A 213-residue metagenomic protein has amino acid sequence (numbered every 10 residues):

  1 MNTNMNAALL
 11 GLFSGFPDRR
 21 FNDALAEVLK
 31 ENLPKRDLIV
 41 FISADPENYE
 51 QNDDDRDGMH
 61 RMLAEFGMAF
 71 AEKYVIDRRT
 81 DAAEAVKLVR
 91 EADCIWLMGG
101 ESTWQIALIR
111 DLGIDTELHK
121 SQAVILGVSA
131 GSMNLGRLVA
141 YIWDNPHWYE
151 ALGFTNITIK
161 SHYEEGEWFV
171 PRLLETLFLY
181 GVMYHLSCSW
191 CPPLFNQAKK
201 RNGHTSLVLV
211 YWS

Functional and structural regions predicted by a protein language model:
N2-P34, A44-D57, M62, A140 (+1 more regions): C-terminal and late-domain segments of enzyme folds
N4, P34-I39, A92, Q122: A general structural motif
A24, V28, E84-L88, G113-E117: A short acidic, amphipathic alpha-helical/loop segment
V40-S43, W96-G99, K160: Short beta-strands and strand-loop turn motifs
F41, L126-V128, H185-S187: A structural signal for short, well-ordered beta-strand segments and their strand-loop junctions that often border
P46-W104: Portal/gating segments that form or line small-molecule/metal binding sites
M98, W104-V170: Class I SAM-dependent methyltransferase SAM-binding "motif I" and its flanking Rossmann-like core
